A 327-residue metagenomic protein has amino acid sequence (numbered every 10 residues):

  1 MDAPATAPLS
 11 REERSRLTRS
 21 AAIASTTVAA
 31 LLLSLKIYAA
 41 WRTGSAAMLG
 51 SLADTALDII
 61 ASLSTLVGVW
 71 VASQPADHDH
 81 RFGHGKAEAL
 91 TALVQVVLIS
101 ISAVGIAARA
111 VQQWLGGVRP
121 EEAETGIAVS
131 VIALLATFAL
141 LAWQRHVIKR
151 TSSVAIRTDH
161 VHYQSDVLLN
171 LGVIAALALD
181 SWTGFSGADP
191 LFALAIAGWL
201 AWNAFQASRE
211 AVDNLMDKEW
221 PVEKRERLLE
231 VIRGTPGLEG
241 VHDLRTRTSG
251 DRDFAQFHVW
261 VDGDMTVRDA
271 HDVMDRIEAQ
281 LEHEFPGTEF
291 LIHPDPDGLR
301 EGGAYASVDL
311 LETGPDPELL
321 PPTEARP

Functional and structural regions predicted by a protein language model:
M1-V28, L35, W41-P327: Alpha-helical transmembrane segments and adjacent TM-loop junctions that form the membrane-embedded core of multi-pass
